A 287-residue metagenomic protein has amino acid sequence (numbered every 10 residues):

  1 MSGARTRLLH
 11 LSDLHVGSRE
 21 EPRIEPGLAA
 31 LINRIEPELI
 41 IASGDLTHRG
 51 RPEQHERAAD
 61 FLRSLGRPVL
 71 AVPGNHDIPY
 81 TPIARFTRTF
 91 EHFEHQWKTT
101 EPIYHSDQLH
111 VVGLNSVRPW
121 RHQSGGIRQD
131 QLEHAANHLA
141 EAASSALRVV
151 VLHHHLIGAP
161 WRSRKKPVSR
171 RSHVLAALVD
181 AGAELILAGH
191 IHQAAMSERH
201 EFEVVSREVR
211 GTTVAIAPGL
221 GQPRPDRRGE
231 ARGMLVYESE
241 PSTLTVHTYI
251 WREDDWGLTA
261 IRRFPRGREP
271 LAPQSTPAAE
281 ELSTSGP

Functional and structural regions predicted by a protein language model:
M1-L9, I103-G113, A143-L147, V209-T212 (+1 more regions): Beta-strand-turn-beta hairpins that frame and shape the catalytic cleft of phosphate-ester-processing enzymes
M1-S64, Y80-T81, T99, H134 (+1 more regions): N-terminal active-site segment of His-dependent metallophosphoesterases
L11-S12, L39-D45, V69-N75, N115 (+3 more regions): Active-site neighborhood of phospho(di)ester-bond hydrolases with catalytic His/Asp-centered motifs
G17-R19, H48-E53, R57, N75-I83 (+4 more regions): Active-site environment of divalent metal-dependent phosphoester hydrolases
E56-N137, A177-V179, E208, V236: Extended active-site neighborhood of metal-dependent phosphoesterases/phosphodiesterases
S144-A159: Short acidic, glycine-rich surface-loop motifs adjacent to enzyme active sites
R164-E240: Conserved beta-sheet core of the metallophosphoesterase superfamily
E238-P287: A short C-terminal boundary segment appended to hydrolase-like catalytic domains
